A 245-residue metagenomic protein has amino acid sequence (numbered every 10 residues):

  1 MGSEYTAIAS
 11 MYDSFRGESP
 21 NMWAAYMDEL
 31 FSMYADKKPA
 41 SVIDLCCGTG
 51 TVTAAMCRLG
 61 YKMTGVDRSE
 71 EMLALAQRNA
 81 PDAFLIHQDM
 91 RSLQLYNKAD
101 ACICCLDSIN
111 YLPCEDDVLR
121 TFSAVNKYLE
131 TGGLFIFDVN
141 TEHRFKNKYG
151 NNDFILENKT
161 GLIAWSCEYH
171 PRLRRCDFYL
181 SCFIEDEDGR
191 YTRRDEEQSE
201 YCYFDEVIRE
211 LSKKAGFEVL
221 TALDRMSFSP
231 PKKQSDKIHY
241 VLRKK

Functional and structural regions predicted by a protein language model:
M1-A40: Conserved class I S-adenosyl-L-methionine
I43, G50-S92: Class I SAM-dependent methyltransferase SAM/SAH-binding core
Q94-A101: A short acidic, Gly/Pro-enriched loop at the edge of an enzyme's catalytic core that lines a small-molecule cofactor
C105-D107: Residues lining the SAM
N110-L112: A short His-aromatic
L119-T131: A short glycine-rich, Lys/Arg-flanked "PGG" loop and its adjoining helix->strand segment in the class I
I136-R209: SAM-dependent methyltransferase
Y201-K245: C-terminal lobe and adjacent flexible extensions of AdoMet/dcAdoMet transferase-like proteins
